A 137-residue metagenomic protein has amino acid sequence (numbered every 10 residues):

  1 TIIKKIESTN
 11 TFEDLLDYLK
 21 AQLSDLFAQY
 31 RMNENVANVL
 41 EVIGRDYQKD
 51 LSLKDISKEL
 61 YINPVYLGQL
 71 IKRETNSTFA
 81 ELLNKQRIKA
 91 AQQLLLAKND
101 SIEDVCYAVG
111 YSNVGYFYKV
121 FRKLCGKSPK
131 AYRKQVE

Functional and structural regions predicted by a protein language model:
T1-N38, L60, R73-E81, K85: Short, Lys/Arg-enriched, Trp-marked, Pro/Gly-tolerant hinge/linker segments that flank
E41, R45, R73-S112, K134-E137: Terminal helix-turn-helix DNA-binding modules in bacterial transcription factors
D46-L51, T78-F79, S128-P129: Short helix/strand-capping hinge loops at secondary-structure junctions that flank key functional elements
L53-D55, Y61, Y118: C-terminal amphipathic alpha-helical interaction region
K54, V65, S101-D104, V114-G115 (+1 more regions): Residues within helix-turn-helix
E59, A108-V109, L124: Residues within the alpha-helical elements of helix-turn-helix
L67, I71, Y116-F117, F121: Short hydrophobic/aromatic patch on the recognition helix
K119-E137: …primarily DNA-binding HTH/wHTH and HhH modules…
